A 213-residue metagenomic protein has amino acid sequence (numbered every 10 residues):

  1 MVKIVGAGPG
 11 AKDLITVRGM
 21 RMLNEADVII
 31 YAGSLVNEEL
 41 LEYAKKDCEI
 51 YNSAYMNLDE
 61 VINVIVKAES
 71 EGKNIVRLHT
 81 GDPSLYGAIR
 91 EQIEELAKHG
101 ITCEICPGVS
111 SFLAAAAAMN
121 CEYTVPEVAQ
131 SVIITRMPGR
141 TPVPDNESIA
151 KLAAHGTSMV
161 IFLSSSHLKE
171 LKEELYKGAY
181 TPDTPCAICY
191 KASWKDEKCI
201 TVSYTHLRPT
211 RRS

Functional and structural regions predicted by a protein language model:
M1-C106, A114: Class I S-adenosyl-L-methionine
G6, R77-H79, T135-R136, F162-L163 (+1 more regions): Short beta-strand segments
A11, S84-L85, R90-H155, K195-S203: Class I SAM-dependent methyltransferase SAM-binding "motif I" and its flanking Rossmann-like core
R21-M22, Y43, A68, R77 (+4 more regions): Solvent-exposed alpha-helices and their adjacent loops that cap or buttress functional pockets in soluble metabolic
V36-L40, E170, K195-E197: Short, charged/polar "capping" segments at the starts of alpha-helices and the immediately preceding loops
N146-P185: Conserved anion/nucleotide-ligand pocket segment
T184-K198: Short, flexible loop segments at boundaries between secondary-structure elements
T205-S213: Conserved small/polar residues in nucleotide/adenosyl-binding loops
